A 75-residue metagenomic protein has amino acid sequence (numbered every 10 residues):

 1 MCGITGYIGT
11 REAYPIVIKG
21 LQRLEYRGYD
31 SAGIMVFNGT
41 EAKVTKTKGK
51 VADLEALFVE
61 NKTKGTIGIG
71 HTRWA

Functional and structural regions predicted by a protein language model:
M1-A75: N-terminal glutamine amidotransferase
